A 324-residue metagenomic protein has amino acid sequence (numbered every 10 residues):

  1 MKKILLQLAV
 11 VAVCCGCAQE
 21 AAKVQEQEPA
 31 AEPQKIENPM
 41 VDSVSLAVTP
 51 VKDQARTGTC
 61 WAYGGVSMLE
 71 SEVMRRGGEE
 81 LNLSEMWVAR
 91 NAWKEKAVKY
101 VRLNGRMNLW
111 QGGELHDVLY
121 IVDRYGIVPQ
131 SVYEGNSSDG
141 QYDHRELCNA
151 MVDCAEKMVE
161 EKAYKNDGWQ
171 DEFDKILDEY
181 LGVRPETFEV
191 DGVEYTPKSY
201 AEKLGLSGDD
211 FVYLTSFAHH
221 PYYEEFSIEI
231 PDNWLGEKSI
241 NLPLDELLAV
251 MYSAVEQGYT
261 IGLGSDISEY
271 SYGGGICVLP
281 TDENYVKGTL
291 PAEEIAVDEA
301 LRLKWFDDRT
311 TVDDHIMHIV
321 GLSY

Functional and structural regions predicted by a protein language model:
M1-I4: Positively charged n-region of N-terminal signal peptides that target proteins for export
L6-V11: Sec-dependent N-terminal signal peptides
V13-G16: C-terminal motif of bacterial Sec signal peptides marking the signal peptidase cleavage site
A18-E20: Bacterial signal peptide processing site
Q27, E32-Y324: Catalytic-core signature of thiol
